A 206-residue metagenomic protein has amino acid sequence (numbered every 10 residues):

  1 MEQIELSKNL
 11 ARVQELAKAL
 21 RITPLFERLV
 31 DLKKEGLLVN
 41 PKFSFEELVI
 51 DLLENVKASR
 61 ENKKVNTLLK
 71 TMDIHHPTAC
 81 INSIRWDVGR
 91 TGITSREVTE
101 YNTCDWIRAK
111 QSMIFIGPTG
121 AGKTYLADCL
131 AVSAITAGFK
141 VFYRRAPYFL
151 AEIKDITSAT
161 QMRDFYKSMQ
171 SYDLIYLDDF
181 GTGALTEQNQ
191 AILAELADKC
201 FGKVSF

Functional and structural regions predicted by a protein language model:
M1-L25: Charged, compositionally biased N-terminal leader segments and the immediate start of the first structured element
I22-H76: Interdomain "pre-motor" coupling segment immediately N-terminal to P-loop NTPase/helicase cores
A79-C104: N-terminal pre-Walker A segment at the start of P-loop NTPase domains
R90-V98, I135, K140-S171, E187: Short glycine-rich substrate-engagement loop in P-loop NTPases that contacts/grips substrate
K110-L126: Walker A/P-loop nucleotide-binding motif
S112-I114, K140-V141, L174, F206: Residue-level preference for the first positions of well-ordered beta-strands
Y125-A137: P-loop NTPase Walker A phosphate-binding motif
T160-S205: Conserved nucleotide-sensing/catalytic segment adjacent to the nucleotide-binding pocket in NTP-handling enzymes
